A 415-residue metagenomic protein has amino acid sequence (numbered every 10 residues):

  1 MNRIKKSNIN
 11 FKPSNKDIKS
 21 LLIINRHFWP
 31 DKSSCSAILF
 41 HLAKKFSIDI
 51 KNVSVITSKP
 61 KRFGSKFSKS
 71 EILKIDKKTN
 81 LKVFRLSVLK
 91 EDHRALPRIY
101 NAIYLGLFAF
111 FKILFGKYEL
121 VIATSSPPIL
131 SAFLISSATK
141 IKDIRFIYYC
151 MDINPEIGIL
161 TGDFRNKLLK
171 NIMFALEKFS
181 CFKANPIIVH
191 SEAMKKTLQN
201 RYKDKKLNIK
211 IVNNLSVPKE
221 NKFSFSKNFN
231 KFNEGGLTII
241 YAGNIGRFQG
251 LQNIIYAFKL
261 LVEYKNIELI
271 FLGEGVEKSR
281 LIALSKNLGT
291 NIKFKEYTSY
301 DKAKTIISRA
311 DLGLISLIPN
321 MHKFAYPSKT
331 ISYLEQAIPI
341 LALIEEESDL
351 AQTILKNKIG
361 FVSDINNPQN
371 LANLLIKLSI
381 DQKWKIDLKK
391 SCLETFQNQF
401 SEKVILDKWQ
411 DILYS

Functional and structural regions predicted by a protein language model:
M1-T79, E263: N-terminal subdomain of nucleotide-sugar transferases
R3, Q199-K203, N208-K210, L215-K231 (+2 more regions): Acidic anion/phosphate-binding donor-loop and adjacent secondary structure in glycosyltransferase catalytic cores
K59, A193, N214-L215: Carbohydrate-associated surface elements
F110-F111, L130, S137-I141, K167-I187: Membrane-proximal helix-turn-helix segments that form the acceptor-binding/catalytic region of lipid-linked
S216, K231-Q249, I255-F258, I270: Conserved donor-binding/catalytic core segment of Leloir-type glycosyltransferases
K227, N366-N370, I380-L413: A charged, aromatic-enriched C-terminal amphipathic alpha-helix characteristic of glycosyltransferases across folds
G236, L272-G273, K278-K304: Nucleotide-activated donor-binding/catalytic signature segment of Leloir-type glycosyltransferases, i.e., the conserved
Q249, Y297-S308, G313-L334, P339-Q352: Nucleotide-sugar-dependent
